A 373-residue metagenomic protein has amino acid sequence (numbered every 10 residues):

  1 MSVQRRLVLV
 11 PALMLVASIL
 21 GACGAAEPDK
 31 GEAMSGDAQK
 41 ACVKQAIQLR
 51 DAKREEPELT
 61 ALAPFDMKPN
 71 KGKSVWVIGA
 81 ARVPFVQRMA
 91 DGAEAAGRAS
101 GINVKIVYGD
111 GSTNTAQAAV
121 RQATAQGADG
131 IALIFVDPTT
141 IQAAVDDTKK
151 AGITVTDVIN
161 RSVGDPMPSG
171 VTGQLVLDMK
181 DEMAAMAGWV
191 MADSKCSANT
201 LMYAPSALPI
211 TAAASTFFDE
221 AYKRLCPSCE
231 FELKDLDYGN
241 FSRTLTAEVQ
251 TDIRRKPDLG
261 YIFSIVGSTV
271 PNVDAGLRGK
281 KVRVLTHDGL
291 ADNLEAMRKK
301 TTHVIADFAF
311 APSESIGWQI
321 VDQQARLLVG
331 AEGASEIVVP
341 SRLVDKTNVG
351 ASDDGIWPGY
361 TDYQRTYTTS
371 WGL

Functional and structural regions predicted by a protein language model:
S18-A22: C-terminal motif of bacterial Sec signal peptides marking the signal peptidase cleavage site
G24, D29-K73, P312-L373: Hinge/cleft segment of the Venus flytrap/periplasmic-binding protein
D29-G92, A96, S100, K105-Q117 (+5 more regions): Extracytoplasmic "Venus flytrap"
S74-V75, G79, A93, E182-C226 (+3 more regions): An alpha-beta-alpha
R98-D110, T172-G173, N199-M202, D219-R243: Short beta-strand elements in bilobed, periplasmic/extracellular small-molecule ligand-binding domains
A116, G173-N199, A212-A213, L245-T246 (+2 more regions): Hydrophobic alpha-helical segments within soluble ligand-binding/sensing domains
L133-K150, F218, Y238-A296: Hydrophobic alpha-helical
T139, A143-D181, A291-H303: Flexible loop/hinge segments that line or gate small-molecule binding clefts
